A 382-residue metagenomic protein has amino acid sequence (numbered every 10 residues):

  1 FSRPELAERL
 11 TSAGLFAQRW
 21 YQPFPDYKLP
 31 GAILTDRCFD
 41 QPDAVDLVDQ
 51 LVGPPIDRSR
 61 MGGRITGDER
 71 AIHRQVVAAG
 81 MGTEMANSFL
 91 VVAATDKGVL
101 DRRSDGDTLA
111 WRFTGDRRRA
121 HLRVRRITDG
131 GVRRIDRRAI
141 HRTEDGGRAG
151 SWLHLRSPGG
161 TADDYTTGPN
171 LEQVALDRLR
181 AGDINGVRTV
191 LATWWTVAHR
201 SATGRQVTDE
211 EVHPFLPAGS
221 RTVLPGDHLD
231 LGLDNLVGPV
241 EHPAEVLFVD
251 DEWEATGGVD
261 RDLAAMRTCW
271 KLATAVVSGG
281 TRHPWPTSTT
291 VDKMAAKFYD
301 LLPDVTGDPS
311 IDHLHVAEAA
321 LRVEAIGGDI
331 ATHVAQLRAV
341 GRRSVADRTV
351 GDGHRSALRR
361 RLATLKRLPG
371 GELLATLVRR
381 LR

Functional and structural regions predicted by a protein language model:
F1-W20: Short alpha-helix
Q18-R60: Conserved catalytic loop of SAM-dependent methyltransferase domains
F39, G80-R103: Core SAM-dependent methyltransferase catalytic element
P54-L90: Conserved Class I S-adenosyl-L-methionine
A86, G98-H213: Conserved ATP-binding subdomain of kinase catalytic cores across diverse folds
D209-T290: Catalytic activation segment of kinase domains across protein kinase-like and atypical kinase folds
L272-V350: C-terminal interaction module
A325-R382: Boundary detector for helix-to-coil junctions that initiate low-complexity/charged tails
